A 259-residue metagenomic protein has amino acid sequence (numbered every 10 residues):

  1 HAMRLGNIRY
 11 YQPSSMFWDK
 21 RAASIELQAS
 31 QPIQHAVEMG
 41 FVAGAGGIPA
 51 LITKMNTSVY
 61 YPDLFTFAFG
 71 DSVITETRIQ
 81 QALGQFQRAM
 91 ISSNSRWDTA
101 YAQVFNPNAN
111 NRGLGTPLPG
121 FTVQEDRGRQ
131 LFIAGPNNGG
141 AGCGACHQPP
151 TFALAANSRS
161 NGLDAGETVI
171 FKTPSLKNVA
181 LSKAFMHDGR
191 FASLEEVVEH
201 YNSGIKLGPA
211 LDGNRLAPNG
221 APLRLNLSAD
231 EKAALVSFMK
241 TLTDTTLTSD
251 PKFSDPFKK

Functional and structural regions predicted by a protein language model:
H1-K259: Periplasmic c-type cytochrome electron-transfer domains
